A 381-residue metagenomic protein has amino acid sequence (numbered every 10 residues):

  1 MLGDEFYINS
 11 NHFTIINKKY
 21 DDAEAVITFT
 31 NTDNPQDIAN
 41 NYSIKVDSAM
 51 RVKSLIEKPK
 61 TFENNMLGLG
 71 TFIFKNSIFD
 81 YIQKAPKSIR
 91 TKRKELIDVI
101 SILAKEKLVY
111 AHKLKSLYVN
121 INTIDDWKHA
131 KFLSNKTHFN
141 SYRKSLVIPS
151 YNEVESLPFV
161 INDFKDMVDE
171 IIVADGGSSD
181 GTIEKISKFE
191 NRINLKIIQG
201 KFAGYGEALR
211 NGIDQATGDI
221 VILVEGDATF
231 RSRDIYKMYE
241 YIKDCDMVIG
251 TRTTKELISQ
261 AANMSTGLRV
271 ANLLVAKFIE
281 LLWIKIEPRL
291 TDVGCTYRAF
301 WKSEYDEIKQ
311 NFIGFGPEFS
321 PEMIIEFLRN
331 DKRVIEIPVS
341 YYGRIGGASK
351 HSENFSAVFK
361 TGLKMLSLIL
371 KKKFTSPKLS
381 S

Functional and structural regions predicted by a protein language model:
M1-V46, D219-R252: Conserved beta-loop-beta/alpha segment of the NTase-like Rossmann-fold superfamily that binds/positions NTPs
N17, S48-V119, I124-W127, F300 (+2 more regions): Catalytic-core segments of class I nucleotidyltransferases/pyrophosphorylases that form NMP-activated intermediates
I38-M50, G200-Q215, S232-P317, R344-S356 (+2 more regions): Acceptor/aglycone-binding surface of glycosyltransferases and processive sugar-polymer synthases
K105-I148, E155, K237, L282 (+2 more regions): Hydrophobic helical membrane-anchoring modules
N152-M167: Short, well-formed alpha-helical segments that are part of the catalytic scaffolds of diverse glycosyltransferases
E155-F159, D180-F189: Acidic helix N-cap motif at the loop->helix transition within catalytic regions of sugar-transfer enzymes
I172, I183-Q215: Conserved donor nucleotide-binding strand/loop of the catalytic core
D175-E184, A228: A conserved acidic beta->alpha catalytic loop
